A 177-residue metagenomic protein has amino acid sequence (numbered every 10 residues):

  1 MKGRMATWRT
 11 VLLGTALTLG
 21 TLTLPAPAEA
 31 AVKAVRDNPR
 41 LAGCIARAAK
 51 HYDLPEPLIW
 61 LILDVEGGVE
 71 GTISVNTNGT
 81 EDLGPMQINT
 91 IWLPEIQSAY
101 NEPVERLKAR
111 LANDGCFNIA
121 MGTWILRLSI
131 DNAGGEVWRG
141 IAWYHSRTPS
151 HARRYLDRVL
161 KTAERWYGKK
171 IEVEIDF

Functional and structural regions predicted by a protein language model:
K2-L12: Bacterial N-terminal signal peptides that target proteins for export
L13, L17-T18: Hydrophobic helical h-region of N-terminal Sec-dependent signal peptides in bacterial secretory/periplasmic proteins
L19-P27: C-terminal segment of classical bacterial N-terminal signal peptides
A30-F177: Catalytic glycan-binding domains that act on GlcNAc-containing polysaccharides
